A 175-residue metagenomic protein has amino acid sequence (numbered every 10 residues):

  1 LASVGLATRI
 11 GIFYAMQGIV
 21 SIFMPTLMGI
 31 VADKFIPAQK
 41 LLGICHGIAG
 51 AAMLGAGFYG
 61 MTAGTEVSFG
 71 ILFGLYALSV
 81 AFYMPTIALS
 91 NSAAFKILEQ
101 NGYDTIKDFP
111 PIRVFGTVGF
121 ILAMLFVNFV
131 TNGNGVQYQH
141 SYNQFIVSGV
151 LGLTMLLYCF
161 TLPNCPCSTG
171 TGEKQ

Functional and structural regions predicted by a protein language model:
L1-I10: Short amphipathic helix-loop junctions that connect adjacent transmembrane helices in Major Facilitator Superfamily/SLC
G11-D33: Central cavity-lining transmembrane alpha-helices of secondary-active solute carriers, predominantly the Major
V20-F23, I106-F129: Glycine-rich segments within core transmembrane alpha-helices of 12-TM secondary carriers
D33-I48: Cytoplasmic membrane-interface "Motif A"-like loop-to-helix N-cap segments of 12-TM Major Facilitator Superfamily
G47-E66: C-terminal ends and interior cores of transmembrane alpha-helices in multi-pass membrane transporters/permeases
G74-F115: Cytoplasmic helix-loop-helix junction between adjacent transmembrane helices in 12-TM secondary transporters
N101-D104, F160-Q175: Flexible cytoplasmic inter-helical loops of multi-pass small-molecule transporters
Y142-T161: Symmetry-related core transmembrane helices of the 12-TM Major Facilitator Superfamily/SLC fold
